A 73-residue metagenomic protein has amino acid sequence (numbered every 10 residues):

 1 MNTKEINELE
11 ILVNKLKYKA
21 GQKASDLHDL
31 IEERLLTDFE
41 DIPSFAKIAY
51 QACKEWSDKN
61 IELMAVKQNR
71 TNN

Functional and structural regions predicted by a protein language model:
M1-R34: N-terminal acidic leader/helix
T3, K67-N73: Short acidic DE-rich linear segments
D29-N69: Short, charge-rich amphipathic interface segments used for partner binding and complex assembly
